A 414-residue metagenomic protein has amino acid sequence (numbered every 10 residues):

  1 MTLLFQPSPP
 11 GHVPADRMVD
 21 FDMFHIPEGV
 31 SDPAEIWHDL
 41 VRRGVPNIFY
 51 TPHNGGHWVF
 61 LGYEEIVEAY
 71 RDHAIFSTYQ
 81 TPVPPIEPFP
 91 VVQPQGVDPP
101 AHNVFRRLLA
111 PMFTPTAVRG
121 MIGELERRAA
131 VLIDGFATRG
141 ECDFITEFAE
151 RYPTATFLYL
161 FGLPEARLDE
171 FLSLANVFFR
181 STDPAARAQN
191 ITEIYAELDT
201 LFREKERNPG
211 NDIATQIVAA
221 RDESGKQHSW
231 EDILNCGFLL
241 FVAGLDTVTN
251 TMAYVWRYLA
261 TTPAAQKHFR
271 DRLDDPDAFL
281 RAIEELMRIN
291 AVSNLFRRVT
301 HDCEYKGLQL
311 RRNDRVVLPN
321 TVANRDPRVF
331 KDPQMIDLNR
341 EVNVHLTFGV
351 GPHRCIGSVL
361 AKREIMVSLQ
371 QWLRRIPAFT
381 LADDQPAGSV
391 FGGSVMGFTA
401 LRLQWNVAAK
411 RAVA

Functional and structural regions predicted by a protein language model:
M1-A414: Cytochrome P450
